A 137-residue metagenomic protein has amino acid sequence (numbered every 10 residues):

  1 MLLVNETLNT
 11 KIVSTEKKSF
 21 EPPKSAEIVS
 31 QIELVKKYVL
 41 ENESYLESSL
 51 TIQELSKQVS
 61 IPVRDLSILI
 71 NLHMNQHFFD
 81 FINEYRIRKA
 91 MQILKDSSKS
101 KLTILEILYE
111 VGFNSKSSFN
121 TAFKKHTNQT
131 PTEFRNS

Functional and structural regions predicted by a protein language model:
L2-E106, A122-K125, T132-N136: Membrane-proximal linker segments that couple transmembrane helices to downstream signaling/catalytic modules
S60, G112-F113: Central "turn" residue of the DNA-binding helix-turn-helix
K116: C2H2-type zinc-finger recognition helix
F119: Binding-interface segments
